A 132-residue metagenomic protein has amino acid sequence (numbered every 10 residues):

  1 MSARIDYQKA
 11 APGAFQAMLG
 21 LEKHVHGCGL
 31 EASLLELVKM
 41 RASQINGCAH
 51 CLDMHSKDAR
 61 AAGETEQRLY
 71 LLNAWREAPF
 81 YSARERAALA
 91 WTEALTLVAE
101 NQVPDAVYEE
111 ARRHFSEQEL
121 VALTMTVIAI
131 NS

Functional and structural regions predicted by a protein language model:
M1-S132: Hydrophobic alpha-helical segments
